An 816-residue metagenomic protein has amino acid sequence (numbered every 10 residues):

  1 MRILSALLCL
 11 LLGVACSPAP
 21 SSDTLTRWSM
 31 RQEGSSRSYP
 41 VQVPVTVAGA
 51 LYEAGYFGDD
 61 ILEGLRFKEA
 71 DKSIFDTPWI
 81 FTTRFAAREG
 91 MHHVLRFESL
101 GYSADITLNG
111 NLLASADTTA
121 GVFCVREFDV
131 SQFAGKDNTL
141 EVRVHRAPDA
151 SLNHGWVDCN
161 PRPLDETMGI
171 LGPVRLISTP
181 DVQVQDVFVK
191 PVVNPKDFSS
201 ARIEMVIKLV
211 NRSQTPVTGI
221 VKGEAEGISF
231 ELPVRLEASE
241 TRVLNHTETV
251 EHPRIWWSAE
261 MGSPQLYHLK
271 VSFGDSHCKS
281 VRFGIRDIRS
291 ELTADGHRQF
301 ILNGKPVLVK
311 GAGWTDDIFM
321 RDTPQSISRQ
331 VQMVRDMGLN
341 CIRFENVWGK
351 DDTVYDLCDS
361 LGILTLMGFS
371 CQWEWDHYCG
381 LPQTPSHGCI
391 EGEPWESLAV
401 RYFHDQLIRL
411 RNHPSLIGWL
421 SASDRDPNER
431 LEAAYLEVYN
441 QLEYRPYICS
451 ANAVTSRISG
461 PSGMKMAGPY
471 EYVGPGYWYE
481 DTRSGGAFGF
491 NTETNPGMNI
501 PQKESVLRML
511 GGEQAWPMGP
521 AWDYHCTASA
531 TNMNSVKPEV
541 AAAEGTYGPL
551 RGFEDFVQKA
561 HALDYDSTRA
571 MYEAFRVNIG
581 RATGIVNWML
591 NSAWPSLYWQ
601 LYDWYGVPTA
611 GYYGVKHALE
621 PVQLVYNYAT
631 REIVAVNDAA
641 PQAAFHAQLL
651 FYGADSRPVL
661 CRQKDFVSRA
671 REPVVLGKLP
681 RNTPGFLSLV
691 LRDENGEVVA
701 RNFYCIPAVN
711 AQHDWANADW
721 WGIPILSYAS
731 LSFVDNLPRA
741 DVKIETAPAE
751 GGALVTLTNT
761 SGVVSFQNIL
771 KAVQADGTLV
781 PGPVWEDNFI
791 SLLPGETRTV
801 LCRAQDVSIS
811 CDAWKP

Functional and structural regions predicted by a protein language model:
A19-R96, T118, L152-I170, P180 (+6 more regions): Extended carbohydrate-recognition surfaces in non-catalytic/accessory domains of CAZymes and lectin-like proteins
W28, A54, E63, F67-E69 (+6 more regions): An acidic-aromatic loop/edge-strand motif
W28-G34, D76-Q183, R212-S213, I228 (+2 more regions): Accessory beta-strand-rich segments of carbohydrate-active enzymes
D60-R84, M91-F97, Y102-T107, A114-D117 (+6 more regions): Active-site-adjacent substrate/metal-binding segments within catalytic domains of carbohydrate-active enzymes
F81-T83, C124-F128, E240-E248, E672-V675 (+2 more regions): Short strand-edge motifs at loop-to-beta-strand transitions and within beta-strands of extracellular beta-rich domains
Q132-D137, V206-L292: Extended acidic/polar, glycine-enriched regions that form or flank non-catalytic beta-rich accessory modules
I207, R212-Q214, G519-D787, L792-C802 (+1 more regions): Carbohydrate-binding surfaces of carbohydrate-active enzymes
C341-M533, L563, S567, Y572-A574 (+3 more regions): Substrate-binding/catalytic cleft of secreted carbohydrate-active enzymes, primarily glycoside hydrolases
